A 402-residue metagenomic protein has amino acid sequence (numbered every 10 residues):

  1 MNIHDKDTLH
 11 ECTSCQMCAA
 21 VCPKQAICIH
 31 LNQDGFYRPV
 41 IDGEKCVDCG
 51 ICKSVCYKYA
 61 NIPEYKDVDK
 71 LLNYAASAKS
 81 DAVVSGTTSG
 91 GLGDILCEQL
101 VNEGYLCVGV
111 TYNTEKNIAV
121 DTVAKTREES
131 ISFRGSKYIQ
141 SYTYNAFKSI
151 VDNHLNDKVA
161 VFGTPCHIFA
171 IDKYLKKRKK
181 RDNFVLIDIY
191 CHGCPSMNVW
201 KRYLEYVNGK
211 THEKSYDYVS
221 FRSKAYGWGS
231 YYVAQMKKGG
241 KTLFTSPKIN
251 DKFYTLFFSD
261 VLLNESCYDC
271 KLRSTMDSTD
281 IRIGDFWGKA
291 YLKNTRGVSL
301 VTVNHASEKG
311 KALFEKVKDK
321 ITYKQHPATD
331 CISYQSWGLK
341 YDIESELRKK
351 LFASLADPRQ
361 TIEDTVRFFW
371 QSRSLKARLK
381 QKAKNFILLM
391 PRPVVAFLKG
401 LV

Functional and structural regions predicted by a protein language model:
M1-N2, E44-L155, T329-K349, A353-P358 (+1 more regions): Flanking helices and flexible, charged tails adjoining ferredoxin-like Fe-S electron-transfer domains in multi-subunit
M1-Q16, A26-D48, S77, P247-T255: Ferredoxin-like iron-sulfur electron-transfer modules
H10-Q25, V47-Y59, T164-A170, L263-T275: Local cysteine-cluster metal-coordination motifs and their immediate loop/turn environment, predominantly Fe-S cluster
M17-V40, G50-V68, D280-I281: Iron-sulfur cluster-binding cysteine motifs and their immediate structural context in ferredoxin-like electron-transfer
T87-G91, T114, V161-I171, G193-P195: Gly/Ser/Thr-rich loops at beta-strand to alpha-helix junctions that form or flank small-molecule/cofactor-binding
E103-L106, G209-V402: Long, compositionally biased charged/polar accessory segments in the mid-to-C-terminal portions of proteins
K137-Y174, R178-L186: Conserved nucleotide-cofactor-binding alpha/beta core module
D182-Y206: Short, flexible loop segments at boundaries between secondary-structure elements
